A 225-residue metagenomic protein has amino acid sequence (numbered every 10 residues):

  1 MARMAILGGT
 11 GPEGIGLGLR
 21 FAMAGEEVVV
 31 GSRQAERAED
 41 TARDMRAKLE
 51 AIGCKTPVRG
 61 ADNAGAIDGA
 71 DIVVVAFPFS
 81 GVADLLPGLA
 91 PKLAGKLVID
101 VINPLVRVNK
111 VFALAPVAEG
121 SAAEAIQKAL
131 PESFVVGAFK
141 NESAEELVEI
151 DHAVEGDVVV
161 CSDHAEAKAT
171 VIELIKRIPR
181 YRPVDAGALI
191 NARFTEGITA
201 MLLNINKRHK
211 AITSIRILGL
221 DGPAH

Functional and structural regions predicted by a protein language model:
M1-A47, R177: NAD(P)+-binding Rossmann beta1-loop-alpha1 motif at the extreme N-terminus of oxidoreductases
A2, K96, G156: Nucleotide donor/acceptor-binding cores
E39, G69, G95, E132-V135: A glycine-biased structural micro-motif
K48-R59, P131-F134, Y181: A short helix-to-beta-strand connector/capping loop
I52-L97, P104-K110: Rossmann-like NAD(P)-binding element
P87, E124, E173: Active-site phosphate/pyrophosphate- and oxyanion-stabilizing loops and adjacent acidic/basic residues in soluble
I102-E145, E149-I150: Rossmann-fold NAD(P)-binding glycine/threonine-rich loop
G156-H225: Active-site-lining helix/loop region of Rossmann-like oxidoreductase modules
